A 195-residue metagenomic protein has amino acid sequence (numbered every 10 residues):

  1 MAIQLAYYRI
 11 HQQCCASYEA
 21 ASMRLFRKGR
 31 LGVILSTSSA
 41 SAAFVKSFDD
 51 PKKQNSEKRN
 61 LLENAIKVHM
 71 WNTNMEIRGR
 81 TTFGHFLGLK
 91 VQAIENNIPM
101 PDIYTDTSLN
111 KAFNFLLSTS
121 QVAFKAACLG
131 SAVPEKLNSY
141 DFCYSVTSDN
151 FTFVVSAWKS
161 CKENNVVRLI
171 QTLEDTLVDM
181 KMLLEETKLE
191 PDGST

Functional and structural regions predicted by a protein language model:
M1-T195: Acyl-CoA-dependent O-acyltransferases
